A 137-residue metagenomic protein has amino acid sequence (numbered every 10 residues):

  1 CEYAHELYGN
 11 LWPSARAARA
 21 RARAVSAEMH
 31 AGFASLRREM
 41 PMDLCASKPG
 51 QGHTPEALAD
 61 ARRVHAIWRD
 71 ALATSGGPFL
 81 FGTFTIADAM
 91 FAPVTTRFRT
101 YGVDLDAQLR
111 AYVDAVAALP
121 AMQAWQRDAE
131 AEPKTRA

Functional and structural regions predicted by a protein language model:
C1-H5, R23-S26, H65-R69, T95 (+1 more regions): Non-transmembrane alpha-helical segments in soluble domains of secreted/periplasmic/extracellular proteins
C1-P55: GST-like domain detector, emphasizing the conserved glutathione-binding G-site in the N-terminal thioredoxin-like
W12-S14, R37-E39, G77-F81, A107 (+1 more regions): Short, hydrophobic secondary-structure boundary micro-motifs
P13-R21, T74-A87: All-alpha amphipathic helical-bundle segments outside canonical DNA-binding/catalytic cores that form hydrophobic
F33-R37, A71-G76: Short, structured loop/turn "capping" segments at alpha-beta junctions
A46, E130-A137: Carbohydrate-binding/catalytic loop surfaces
G52-L72: Amphipathic alpha-helical packing segments from all-alpha helical-bundle domains
F79-V103, R110, A115-A118, Q123-Q126 (+1 more regions): GST superfamily/GST-like fold recognition
